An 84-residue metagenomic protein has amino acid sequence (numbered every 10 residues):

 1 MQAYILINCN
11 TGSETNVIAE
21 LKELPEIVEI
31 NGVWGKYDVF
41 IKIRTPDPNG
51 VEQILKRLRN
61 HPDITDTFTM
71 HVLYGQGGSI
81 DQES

Functional and structural regions predicted by a protein language model:
M1-S84: A compositional/biophysical signature of low hydrophobicity enriched in polar/charged and small residues
